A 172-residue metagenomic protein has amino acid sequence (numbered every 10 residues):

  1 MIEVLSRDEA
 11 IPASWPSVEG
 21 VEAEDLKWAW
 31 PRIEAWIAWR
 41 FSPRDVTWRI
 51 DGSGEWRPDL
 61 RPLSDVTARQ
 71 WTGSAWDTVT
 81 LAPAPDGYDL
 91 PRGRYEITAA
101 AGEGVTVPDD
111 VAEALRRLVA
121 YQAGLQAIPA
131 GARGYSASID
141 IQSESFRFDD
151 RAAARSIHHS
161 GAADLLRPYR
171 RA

Functional and structural regions predicted by a protein language model:
M1-E113, R117, Y121, Q126 (+1 more regions): Conserved short "hinge" loops at termini or chain/domain junctions
A132-A153: Short, highly charged C-terminal tails/helix-capping segments
